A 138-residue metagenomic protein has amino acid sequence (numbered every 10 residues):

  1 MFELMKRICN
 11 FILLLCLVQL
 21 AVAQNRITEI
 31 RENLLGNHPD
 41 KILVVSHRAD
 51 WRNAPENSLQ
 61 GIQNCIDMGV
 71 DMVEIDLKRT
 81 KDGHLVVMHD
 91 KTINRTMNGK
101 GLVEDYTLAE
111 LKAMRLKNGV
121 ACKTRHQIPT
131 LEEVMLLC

Functional and structural regions predicted by a protein language model:
M1-I27: Bacterial Sec-dependent N-terminal signal peptides
A23-C138: Phosphate-group recognition and catalysis centered on beta-loop-alpha active-site segments
